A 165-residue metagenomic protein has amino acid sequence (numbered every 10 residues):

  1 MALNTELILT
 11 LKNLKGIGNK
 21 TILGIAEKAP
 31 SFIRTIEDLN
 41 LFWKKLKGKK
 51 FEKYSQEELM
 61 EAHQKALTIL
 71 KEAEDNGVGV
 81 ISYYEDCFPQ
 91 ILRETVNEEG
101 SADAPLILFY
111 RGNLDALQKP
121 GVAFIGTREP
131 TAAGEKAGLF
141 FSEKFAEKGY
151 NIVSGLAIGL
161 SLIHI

Functional and structural regions predicted by a protein language model:
M1-E143: Short, positively charged patches
I81, I152-V153: Structural detector of well-ordered beta-strand residues that form the stable sheet scaffold of enzyme domains
I125, V153-L156: Structural motif
S142-A146, Y150: Glycine-rich phosphate-binding loops that contact phosphosugars or nucleotide phosphates
G159-L160: Short alpha-helical
I163-I165: Conserved small/polar residues in nucleotide/adenosyl-binding loops
